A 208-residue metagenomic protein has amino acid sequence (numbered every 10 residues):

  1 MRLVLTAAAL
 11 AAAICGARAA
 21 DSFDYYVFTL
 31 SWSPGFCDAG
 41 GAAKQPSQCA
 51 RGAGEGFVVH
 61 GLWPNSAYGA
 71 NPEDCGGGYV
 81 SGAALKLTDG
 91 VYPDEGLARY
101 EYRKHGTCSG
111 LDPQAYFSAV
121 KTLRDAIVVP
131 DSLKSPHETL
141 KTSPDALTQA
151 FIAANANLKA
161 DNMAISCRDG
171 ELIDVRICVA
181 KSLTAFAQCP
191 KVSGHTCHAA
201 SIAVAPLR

Functional and structural regions predicted by a protein language model:
V4-A17: Hydrophobic h-region of N-terminal signal peptides that target proteins for export in Gram-negative bacteria
D21, V27-T29, G41-R208: Domain-level detector of nuclease and nuclease-like folds in predominantly extracellular/periplasmic contexts
L30-C37: Short polar catalytic/cofactor-binding loops
